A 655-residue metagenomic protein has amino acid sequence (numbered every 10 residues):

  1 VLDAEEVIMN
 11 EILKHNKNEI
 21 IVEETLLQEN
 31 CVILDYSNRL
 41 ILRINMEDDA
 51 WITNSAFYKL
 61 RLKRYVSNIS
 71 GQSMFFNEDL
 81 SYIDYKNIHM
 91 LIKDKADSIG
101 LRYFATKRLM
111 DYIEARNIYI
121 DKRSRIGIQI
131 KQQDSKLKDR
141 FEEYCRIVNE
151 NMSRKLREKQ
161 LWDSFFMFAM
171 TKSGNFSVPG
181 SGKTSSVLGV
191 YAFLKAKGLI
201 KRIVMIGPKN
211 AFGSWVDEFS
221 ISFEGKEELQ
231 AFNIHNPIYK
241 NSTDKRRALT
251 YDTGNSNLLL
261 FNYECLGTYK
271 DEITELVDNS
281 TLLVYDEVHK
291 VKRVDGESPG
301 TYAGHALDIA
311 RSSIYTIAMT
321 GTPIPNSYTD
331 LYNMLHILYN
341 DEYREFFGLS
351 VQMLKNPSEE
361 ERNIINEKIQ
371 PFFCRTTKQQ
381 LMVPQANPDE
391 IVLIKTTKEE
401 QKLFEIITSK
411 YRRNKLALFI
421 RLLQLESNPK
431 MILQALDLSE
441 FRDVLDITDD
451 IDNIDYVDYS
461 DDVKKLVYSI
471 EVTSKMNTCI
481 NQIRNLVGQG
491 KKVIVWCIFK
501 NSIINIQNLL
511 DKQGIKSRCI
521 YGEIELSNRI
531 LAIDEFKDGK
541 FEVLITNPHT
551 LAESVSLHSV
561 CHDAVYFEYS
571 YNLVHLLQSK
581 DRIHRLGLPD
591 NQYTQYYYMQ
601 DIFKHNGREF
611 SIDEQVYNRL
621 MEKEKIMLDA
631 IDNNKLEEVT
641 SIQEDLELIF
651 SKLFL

Functional and structural regions predicted by a protein language model:
D3-S173, I221, K226-L229, H235 (+5 more regions): Charged, low-complexity
K14-K17, F57-G71, I83-L91, S135-W162 (+9 more regions): SF2 helicase/translocase NTPase motor core, specifically the RecA-like lobe 1 inter-motif segment between Walker
G174-V178, V204, I494: Short hydrophobic/aromatic beta-strand immediately N-terminal to the Walker A/P-loop
P179-G180, S313-S327: Conserved helicase ATPase motor motifs in RecA-like P-loop NTPase domains
G182, S186, Y191, K195-A196 (+4 more regions): Conserved Helicase C-terminal RecA-like lobe
L260-N279, G296-I314, A318-M319, I337-S439 (+2 more regions): Inter-lobe coupling linker of SF2 helicases/translocases
T268-K270, N326-Y328, I503-N505, I530 (+2 more regions): SF2 helicase motor core recognition
Y571-K580, H584-L655: A conserved SF2-helicase RecA2
